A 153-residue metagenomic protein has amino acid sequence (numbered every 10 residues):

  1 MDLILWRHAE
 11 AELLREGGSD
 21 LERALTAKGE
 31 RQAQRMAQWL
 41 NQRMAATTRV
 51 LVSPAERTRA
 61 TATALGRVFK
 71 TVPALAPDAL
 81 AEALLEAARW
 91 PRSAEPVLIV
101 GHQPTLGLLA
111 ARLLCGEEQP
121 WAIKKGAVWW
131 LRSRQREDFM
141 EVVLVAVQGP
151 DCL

Functional and structural regions predicted by a protein language model:
D2-E82, L106, G116-G126: Active-site-proximal alpha-helix that buttresses catalytic centers in soluble enzyme cores
L3, T48, S93-G101: Generic beta-sheet signal
A64-L65, R112-L113, R134: Residue-level signal for well-ordered alpha-helical positions
V68, V143-V145: A structural signal for short, hydrophobic beta-strand segments that form beta-sheets in beta-rich/all-beta domains
L80-V97: Internal catalytic or translocation cores that form aromatic/hydrophobic pockets or channels for amphipathic metabolites
E117-V143, P150-C152: Domain-level recognition of soluble alpha/beta enzyme cores, biased toward histidine phosphatases/phosphomutases
